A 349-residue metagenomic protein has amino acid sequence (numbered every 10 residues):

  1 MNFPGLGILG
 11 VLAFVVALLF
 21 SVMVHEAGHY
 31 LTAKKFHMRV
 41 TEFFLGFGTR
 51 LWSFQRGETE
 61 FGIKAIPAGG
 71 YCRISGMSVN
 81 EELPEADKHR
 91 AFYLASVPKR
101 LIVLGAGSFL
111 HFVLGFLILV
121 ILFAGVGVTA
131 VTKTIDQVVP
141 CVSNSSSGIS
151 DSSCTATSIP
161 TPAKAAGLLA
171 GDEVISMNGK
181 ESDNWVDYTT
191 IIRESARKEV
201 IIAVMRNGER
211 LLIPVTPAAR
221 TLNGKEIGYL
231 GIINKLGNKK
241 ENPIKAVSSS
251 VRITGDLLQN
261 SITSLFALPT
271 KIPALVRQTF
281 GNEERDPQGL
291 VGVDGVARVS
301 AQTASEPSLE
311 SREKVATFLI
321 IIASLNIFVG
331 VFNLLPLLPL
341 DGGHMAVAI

Functional and structural regions predicted by a protein language model:
G5-D87, F332-I349: Small-residue-rich helix-interface/hinge motifs
L6, G10-F14, A95-L104, T317-I321: Residue-level signature of transmembrane alpha-helical entry/exit and packing/kink sites in multi-pass membrane
L18-V22, H111, G115, L325-N333: Alpha-helical transmembrane segments of multi-pass membrane proteins
K35, T59, I66-N144, D151: Internal alpha-helical transmembrane segments
R90-A91, A95, V139-N144, S152 (+2 more regions): Functional transmembrane alpha-helices
S143-A156, P160-P162: Surface-exposed intrinsically disordered loops and tails
P160-W185, T254: Conserved PDZ fold ligand-binding element
L169, I175-S176, D187-G231: PDZ-domain C-terminal substructure recognizer with occasional recognition of PDZ-binding tails
